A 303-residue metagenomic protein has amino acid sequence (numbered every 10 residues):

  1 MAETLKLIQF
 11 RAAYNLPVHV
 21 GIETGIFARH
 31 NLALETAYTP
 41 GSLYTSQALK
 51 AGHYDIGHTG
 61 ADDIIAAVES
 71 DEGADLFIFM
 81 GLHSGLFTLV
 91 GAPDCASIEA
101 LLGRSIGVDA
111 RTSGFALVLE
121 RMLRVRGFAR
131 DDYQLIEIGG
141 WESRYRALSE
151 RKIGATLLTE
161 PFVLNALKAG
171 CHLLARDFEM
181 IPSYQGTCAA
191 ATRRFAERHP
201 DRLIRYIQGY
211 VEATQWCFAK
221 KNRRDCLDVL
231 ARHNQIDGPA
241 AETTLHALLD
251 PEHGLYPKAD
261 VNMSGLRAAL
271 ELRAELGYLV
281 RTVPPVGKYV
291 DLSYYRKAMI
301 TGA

Functional and structural regions predicted by a protein language model:
M1-A2, A303: Basic/polar N-terminal segments that are highly enriched at the extreme N-terminus, encompassing both cleavable
A2-D131, L135-I138, A147, G154-E160 (+2 more regions): Short, glycine-/small- and polar/acidic-enriched structural segments that line small-molecule recognition paths
H30, F77, C226-L227, R281-V283: Short, hydrophobic secondary-structure boundary micro-motifs
S143, S149-N234: Pocket-lining segment of extracytoplasmic ligand-binding domains
H199-R281: Secondary-structure end/capping motifs
L270-A303: Conserved C-terminal helix/tail region of periplasmic/extracytoplasmic solute-binding proteins
